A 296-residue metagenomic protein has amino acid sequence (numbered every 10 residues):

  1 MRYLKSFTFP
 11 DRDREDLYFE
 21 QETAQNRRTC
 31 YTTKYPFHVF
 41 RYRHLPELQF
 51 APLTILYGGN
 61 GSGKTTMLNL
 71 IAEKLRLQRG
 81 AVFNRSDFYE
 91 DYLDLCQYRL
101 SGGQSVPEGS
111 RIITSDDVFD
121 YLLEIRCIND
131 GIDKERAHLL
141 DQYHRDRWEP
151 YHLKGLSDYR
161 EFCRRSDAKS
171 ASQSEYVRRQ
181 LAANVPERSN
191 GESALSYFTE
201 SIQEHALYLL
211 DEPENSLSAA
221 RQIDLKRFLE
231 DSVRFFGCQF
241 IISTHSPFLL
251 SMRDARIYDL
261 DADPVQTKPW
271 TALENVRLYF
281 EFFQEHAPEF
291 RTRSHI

Functional and structural regions predicted by a protein language model:
M1-P46: N-terminal pre-Walker A segment at the start of P-loop NTPase domains
Y42-A51, E200-E204, R234: Phosphate-binding P-loop
A51-R85: Phosphate-binding glycine-rich loops of NTP-binding sites
L75-V106: Flexible phosphate/Mg2+-sensing switch loops adjacent to catalytic phosphate-binding sites
D94-K134: Nucleotide-state sensing region of NTPase/ATPase domains
I112, G131-D146, P150-K154, D158-E204 (+1 more regions): Conserved ABC ATPase signature
D211, I242-S243: Conserved D-loop beta-strand region of ABC ATPase nucleotide-binding domains
A220-Q239, S246-I296: C-terminal lobe/lid and adjacent interdomain/linker elements of RecA-like ASCE P-loop ATPase modules
